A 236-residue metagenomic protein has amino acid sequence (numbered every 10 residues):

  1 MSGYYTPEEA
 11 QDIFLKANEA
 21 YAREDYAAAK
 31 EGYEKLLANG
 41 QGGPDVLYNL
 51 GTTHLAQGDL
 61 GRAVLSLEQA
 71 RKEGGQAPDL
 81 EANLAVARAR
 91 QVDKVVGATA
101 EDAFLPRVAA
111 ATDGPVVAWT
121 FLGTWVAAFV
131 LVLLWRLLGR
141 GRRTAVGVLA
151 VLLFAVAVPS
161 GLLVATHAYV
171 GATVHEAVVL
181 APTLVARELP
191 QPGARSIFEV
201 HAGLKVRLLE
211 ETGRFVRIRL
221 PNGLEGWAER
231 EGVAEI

Functional and structural regions predicted by a protein language model:
L60, V146-A181, E188-Q191, R195 (+1 more regions): Boundary regions of SH3-family modules and the immediately adjacent low-complexity/disordered segments in eukaryotic
V95-L138: Membrane-embedded alpha-helical segments of integral membrane proteins
E188-A202, E210-E211: SH3/SH3-like (including bacterial SH3b) beta-barrel domains that bind proline-rich motifs or cell-wall ligands
